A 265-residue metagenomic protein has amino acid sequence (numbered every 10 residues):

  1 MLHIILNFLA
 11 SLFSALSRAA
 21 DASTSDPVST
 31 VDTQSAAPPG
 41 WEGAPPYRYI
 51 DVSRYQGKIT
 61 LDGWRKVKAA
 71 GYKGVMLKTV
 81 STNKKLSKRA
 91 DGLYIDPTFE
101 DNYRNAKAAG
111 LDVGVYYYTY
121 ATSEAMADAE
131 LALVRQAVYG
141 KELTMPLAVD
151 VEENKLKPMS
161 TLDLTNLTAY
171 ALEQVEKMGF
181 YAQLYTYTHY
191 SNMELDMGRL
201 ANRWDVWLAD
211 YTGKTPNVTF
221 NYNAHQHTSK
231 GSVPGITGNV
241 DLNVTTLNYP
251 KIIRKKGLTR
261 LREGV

Functional and structural regions predicted by a protein language model:
M1-G40: N-terminal secretory targeting signals
D26-Q56, T60-D62, K73, L200-V265: Functionally critical loop-and-helix segments that line ligand-binding/catalytic clefts of soluble enzyme domains
W41-L172, E176-Y181: Substrate-binding cleft of extracellular glycoside hydrolase catalytic domains
T82, N154, H189-Y190, G213 (+1 more regions): Short, solvent-exposed loop/turn segments at secondary-structure junctions
N83-K84, T122, S191-M193, T215 (+1 more regions): Flexible, glycine-rich phosphate/dinucleotide-binding loops and adjacent beta-alpha linkers at cofactor/substrate
Y117, T186, D210: Short beta-strand/turn micro-motifs composed of small residues that flank or help shape donor/cofactor-binding pockets
L133-V149, E194-N221: Structural recognition of alpha->loop->beta junctions
M178-M193: Aromatic-lined carbohydrate-recognition surfaces of secreted/lumenal glycan-active proteins
